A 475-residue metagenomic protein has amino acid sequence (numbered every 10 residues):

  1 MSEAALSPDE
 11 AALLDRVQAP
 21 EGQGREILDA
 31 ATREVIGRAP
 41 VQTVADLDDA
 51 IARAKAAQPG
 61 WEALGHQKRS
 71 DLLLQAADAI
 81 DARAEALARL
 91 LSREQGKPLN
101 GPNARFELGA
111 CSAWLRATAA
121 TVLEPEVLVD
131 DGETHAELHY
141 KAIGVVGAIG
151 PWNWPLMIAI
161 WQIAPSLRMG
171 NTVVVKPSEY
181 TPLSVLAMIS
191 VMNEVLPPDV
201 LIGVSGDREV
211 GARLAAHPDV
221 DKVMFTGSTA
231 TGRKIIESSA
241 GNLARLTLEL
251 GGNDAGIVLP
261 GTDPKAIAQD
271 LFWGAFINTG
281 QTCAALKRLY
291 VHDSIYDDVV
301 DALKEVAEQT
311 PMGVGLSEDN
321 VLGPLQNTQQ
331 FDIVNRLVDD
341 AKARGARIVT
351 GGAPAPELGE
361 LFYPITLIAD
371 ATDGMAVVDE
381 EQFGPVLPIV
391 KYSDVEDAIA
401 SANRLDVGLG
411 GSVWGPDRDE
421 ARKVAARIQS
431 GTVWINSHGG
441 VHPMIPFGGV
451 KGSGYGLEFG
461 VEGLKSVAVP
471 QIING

Functional and structural regions predicted by a protein language model:
M1-T134: N-terminal Rossmann-like NAD(P)+-binding subdomain of aldehyde/semialdehyde dehydrogenases
G22-R25, L286, L409: Short loop/turn microsegments at loop-to-beta-strand junctions
T32-R38, V220, I257, P311 (+4 more regions): Conserved C-terminal structural/oligomerization subdomain of aldehyde/semialdehyde dehydrogenase
R33, R69, L91, L115 (+9 more regions): Residue-level signal for inorganic ion chemistry
V35-Q42, A57-A63, A148, G256-L259 (+5 more regions): Short, well-ordered beta-strand elements within core beta-sheets of diverse protein domains
Q58, E62, A77-A84, A88 (+17 more regions): Structural signal for hydrophobic packing residues in well-ordered secondary-structure cores of soluble enzyme domains
E126-A266, Y392: Rossmann-like NAD(P) dinucleotide-binding subdomain of oxidoreductase/dehydrogenase enzymes
A230-T372, I435: ALDH superfamily catalytic-core signature
